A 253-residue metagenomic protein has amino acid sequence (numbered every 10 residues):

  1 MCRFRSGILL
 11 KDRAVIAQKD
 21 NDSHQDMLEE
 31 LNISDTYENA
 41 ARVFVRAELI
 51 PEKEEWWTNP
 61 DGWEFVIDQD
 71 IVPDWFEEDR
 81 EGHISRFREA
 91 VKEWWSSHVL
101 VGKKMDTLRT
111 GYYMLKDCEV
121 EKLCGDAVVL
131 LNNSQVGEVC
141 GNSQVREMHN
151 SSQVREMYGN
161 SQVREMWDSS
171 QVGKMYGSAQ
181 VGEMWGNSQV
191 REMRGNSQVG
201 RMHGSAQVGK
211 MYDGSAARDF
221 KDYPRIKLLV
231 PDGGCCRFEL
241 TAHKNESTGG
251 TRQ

Functional and structural regions predicted by a protein language model:
M1-Q253: Short, glycine-biased loop/turn motifs at secondary-structure junctions and in low-complexity Ser/Thr/Pro-rich termini
